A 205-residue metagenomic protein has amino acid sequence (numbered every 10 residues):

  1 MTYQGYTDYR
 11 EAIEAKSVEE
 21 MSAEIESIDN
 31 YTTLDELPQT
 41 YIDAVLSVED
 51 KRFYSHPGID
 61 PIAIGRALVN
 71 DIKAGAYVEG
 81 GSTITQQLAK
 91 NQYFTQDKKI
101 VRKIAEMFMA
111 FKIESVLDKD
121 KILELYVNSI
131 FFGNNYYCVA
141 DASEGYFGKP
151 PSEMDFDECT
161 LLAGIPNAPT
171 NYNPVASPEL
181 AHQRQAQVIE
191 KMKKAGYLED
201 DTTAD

Functional and structural regions predicted by a protein language model:
M1-D205: Juxtamembrane regions of bacterial inner-membrane/periplasmic proteins, predominantly the peptidoglycan biogenesis
